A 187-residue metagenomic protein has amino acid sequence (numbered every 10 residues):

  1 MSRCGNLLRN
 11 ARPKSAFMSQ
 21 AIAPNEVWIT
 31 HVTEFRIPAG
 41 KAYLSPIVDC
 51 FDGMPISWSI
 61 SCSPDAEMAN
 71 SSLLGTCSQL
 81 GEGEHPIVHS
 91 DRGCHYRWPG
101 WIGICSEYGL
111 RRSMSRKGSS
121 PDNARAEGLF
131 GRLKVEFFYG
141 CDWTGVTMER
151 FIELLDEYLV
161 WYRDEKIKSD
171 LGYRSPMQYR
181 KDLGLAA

Functional and structural regions predicted by a protein language model:
M1-A187: Charged DNA-binding/catalytic regions of mobile-element recombinases
